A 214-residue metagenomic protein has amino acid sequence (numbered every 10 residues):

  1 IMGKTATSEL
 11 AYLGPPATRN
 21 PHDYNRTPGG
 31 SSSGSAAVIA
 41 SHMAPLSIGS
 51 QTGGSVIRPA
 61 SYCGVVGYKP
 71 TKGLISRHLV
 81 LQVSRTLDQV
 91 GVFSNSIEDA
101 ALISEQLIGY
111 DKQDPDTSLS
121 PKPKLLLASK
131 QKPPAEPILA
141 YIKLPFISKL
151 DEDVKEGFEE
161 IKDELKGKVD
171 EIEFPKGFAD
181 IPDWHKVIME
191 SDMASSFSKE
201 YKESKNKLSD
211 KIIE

Functional and structural regions predicted by a protein language model:
I1-L107: Short glycine/serine-rich loop segments
M2-T5, D111-P115, E203-D210: Proline-centered turn/helix-capping motifs that create local helix->coil transitions or kinks
K4, I142, I172-G177: Conserved beta-strand termini and adjacent loop/short-helix elements that scaffold enzyme active sites in alpha/beta
P16-D23, I181-S196: Charged, often glycine-rich, active-site loop that binds/positions anionic groups
S33, S50, A60-C63, N95-L102 (+6 more regions): Conserved active-site and cofactor/substrate-binding residues in soluble primary-metabolism enzymes
K69-K155, E203: A short helix-breaking turn/cap at a secondary-structure junction
L125, E152-P175, F197-K205: Acyltransferase
P133-I138, I142, K186-E214: Short helix-loop capping/hinge segments that flank enzyme active sites or metal/cofactor-binding pockets
